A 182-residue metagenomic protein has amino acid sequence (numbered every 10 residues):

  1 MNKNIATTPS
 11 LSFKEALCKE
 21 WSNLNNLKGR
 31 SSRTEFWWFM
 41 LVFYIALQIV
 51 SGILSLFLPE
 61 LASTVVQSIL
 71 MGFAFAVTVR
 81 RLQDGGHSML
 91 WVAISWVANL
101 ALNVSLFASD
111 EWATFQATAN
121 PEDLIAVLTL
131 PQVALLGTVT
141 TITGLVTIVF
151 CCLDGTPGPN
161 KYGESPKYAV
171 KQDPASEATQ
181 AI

Functional and structural regions predicted by a protein language model:
M1-A46, L70-L90, V149-I182: Membrane-interface extramembranous regions at the lipid-water interface
A16-L17, A62, I125-L128: General secondary-structure edge motif
T34-A76, S88-T114, T129-C152: Hydrophobic alpha-helical transmembrane segments in multi-pass membrane proteins
A117-L130: Short, membrane-exposed interhelical loops at transmembrane-helix boundaries
